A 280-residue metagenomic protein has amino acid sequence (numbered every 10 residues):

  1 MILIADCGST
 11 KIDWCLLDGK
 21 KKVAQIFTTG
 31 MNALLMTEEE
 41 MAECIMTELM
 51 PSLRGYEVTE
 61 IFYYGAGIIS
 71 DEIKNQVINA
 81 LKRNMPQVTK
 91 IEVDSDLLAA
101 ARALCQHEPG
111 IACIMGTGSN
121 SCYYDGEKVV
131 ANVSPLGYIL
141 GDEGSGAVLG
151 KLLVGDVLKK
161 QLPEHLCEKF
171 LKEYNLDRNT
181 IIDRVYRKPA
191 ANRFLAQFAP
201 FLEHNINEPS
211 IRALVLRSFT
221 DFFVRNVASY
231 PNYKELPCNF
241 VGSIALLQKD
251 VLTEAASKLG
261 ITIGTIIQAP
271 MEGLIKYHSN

Functional and structural regions predicted by a protein language model:
M1-E60, R83, L104-I111, L152-N280: ATP-binding/phosphotransfer module of carbohydrate and carboxylate kinases, centering on a glycine-rich
A33, G67, P135-D142, I261-T265: A short glycine/serine-rich beta->alpha loop
F62-I69: Polybasic, low-complexity association/targeting segments
A66, D96, S243: Cofactor-binding loop segments of dinucleotide-utilizing enzymes, especially the Rossmann-like FAD- and NAD(P)+-binding
I69-H165: Phosphate-binding/catalytic loop of phosphoryl-transfer enzymes
